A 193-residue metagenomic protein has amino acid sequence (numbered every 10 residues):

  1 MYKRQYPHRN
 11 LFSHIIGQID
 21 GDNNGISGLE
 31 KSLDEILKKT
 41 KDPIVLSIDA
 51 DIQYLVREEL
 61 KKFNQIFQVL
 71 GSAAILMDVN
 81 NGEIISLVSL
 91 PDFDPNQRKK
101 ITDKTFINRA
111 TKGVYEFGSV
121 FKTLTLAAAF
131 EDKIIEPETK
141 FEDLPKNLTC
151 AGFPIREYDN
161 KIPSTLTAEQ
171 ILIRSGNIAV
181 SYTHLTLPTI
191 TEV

Functional and structural regions predicted by a protein language model:
M1-Q5, T183-T189: Conserved small/polar residues in nucleotide/adenosyl-binding loops
K3-D42, L46: Small/polar-residue-rich segments within soluble enzyme cores
I16, L87, T186: A short glycine-leucine-enriched loop at secondary-structure breakpoints that most characteristically corresponds
I19, S86-D92: Short beta->alpha transition motifs characteristic of CBS
T40-V79, P95-L187: Active-site loop and adjoining helix of the penicillin-binding protein/serine DD-peptidase-beta-lactamase fold
